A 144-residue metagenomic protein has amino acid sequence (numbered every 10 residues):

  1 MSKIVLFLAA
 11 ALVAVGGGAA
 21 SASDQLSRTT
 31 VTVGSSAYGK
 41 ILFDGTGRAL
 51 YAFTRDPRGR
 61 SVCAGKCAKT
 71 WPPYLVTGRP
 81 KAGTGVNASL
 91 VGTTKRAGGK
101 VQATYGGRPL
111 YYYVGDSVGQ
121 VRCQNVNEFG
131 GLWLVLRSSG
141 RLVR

Functional and structural regions predicted by a protein language model:
S2-I4, G18-R144: Compact beta-sheet-dominated domain cores in extracellular/mature segments
F7-V15: Bacterial N-terminal signal peptides
